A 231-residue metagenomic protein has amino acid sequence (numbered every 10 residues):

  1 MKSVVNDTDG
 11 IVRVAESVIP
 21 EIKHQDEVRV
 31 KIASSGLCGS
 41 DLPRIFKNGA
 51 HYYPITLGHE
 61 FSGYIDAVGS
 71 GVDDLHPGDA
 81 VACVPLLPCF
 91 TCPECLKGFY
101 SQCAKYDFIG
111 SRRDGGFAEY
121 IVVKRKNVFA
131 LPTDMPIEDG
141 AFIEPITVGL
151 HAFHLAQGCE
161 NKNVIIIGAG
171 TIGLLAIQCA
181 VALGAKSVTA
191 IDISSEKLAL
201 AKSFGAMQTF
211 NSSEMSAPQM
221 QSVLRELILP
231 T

Functional and structural regions predicted by a protein language model:
P20-S35, N48-P93, P132-D134: Glycine-rich beta-strand-centered segment in the early N-terminal region that forms part of a ligand/cofactor-binding
S40-I45: Cytochrome P450 core scaffold surrounding the K-helix E-X-X-R motif and the conserved "meander" helix-loop region
C89-I167, M215: NAD(P)H dinucleotide-binding glycine-rich loop of Rossmann-like/cofactor-binding domains, especially the beta1-alpha1
I166-A169, V181-T231: Adenosine-nucleotide cofactor-binding segment
G173-L174: N-terminal Rossmann-fold NAD(P) dinucleotide-binding loop
